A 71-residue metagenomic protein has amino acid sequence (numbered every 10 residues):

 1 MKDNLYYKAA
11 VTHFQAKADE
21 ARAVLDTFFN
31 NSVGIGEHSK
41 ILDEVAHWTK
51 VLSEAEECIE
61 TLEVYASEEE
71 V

Functional and structural regions predicted by a protein language model:
K2-V71: Extended, charge-rich alpha-helical interface modules
